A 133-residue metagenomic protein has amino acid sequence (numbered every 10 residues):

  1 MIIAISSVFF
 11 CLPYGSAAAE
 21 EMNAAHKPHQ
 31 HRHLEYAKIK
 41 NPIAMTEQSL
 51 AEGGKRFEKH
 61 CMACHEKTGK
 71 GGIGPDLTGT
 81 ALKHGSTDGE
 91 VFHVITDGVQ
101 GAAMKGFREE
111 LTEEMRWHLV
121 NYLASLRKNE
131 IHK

Functional and structural regions predicted by a protein language model:
M1-I43: N-terminal export/targeting leaders of redox proteins
P13-Y14, C61, L111: Prokaryotic Sec-type signal peptides and long signal-anchor helices with extended Leu/Ile/Val-rich h-regions
N23-P28, Q48-S49, A63-K67, D76 (+1 more regions): Short, flexible segments with low predicted structural confidence
H26-R56, K128, K133: Electrostatic cytochrome c docking/interface patches
I39-K40, E66-T68: Short N-terminal helix-initiation segments at or just after the protein's N-terminus
E47, G72, T78-K128: Extracytoplasmic electron-transfer domains, predominantly the class I c-type cytochrome c fold
G53, F57-K67, L119-L123: The canonical Cys-X-X-Cys-His
